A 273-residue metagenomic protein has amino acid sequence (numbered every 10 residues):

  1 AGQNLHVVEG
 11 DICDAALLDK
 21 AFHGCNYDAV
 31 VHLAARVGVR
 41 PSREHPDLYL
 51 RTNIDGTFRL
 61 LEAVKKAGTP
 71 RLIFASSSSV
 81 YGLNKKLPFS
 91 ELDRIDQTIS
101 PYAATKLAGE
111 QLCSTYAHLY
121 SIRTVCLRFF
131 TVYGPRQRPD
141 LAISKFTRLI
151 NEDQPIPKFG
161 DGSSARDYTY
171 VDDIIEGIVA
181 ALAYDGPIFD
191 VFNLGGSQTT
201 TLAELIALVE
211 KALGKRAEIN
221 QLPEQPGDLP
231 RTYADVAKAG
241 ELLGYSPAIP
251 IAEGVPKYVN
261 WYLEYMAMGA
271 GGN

Functional and structural regions predicted by a protein language model:
A1-Q3, E91-I95, Y120-R123, T147-K158 (+2 more regions): A short C-terminal helix-loop "cap" of Rossmann-like NAD(P)-dependent dehydrogenase/epimerase domains
A1-V132, Y245, I249, W261 (+1 more regions): N-terminal Rossmann-like NAD(P)+-binding domain of SDR-like oxidoreductases, especially those catalyzing
L17, F58-A63, Y168, D173-A180: Conserved mid-core alpha-helix of short-chain dehydrogenase/reductase
L107, V132-K145, E152-F159, S163 (+4 more regions): Glycine/proline-rich active-site loop of Rossmann-fold NAD(P)-dependent oxidoreductases
A108, L112, Y116, F146 (+2 more regions): Hydrophobic alpha-helix immediately C-terminal to the catalytic Tyr-X-X-X-Lys motif of short-chain
I150, I178-L182, I206-V209, V236 (+1 more regions): Hydrophobic "lid"/C-terminal helical patch of Rossmann-like NAD(P)-dependent dehydrogenase/epimerase domains
V171, V191, A203, L222-P250 (+1 more regions): Conserved C-terminal active-site "lid" loop/helix of NAD(P)H-dependent oxidoreductases that clamps the redox cofactor
